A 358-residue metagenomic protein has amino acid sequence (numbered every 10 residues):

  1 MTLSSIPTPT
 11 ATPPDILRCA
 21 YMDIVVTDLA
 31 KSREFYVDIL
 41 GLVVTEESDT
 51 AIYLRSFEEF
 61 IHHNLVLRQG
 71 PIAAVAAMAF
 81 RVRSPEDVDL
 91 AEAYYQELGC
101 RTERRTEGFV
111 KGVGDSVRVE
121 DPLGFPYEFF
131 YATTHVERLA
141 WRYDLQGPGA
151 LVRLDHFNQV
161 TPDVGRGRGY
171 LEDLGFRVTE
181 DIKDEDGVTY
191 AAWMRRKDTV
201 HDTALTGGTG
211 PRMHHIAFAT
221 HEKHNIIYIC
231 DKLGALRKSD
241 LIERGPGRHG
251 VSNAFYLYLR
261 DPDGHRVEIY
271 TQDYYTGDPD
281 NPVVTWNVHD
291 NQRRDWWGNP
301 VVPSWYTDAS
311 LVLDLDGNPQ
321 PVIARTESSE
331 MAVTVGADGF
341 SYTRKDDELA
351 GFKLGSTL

Functional and structural regions predicted by a protein language model:
T2-T12, Q96-R153, T189-M194, K238-L358: Vicinal oxygen chelate
P14-L17, D23-I61, F109-V110, Q159-V200 (+1 more regions): Core segments of cupin and vicinal oxygen chelate
P14-T27, H62-V66, E92-A93, G99-E107 (+5 more regions): Short N-terminal helix-initiation segments at or just after the protein's N-terminus
R18-T27, G70-Y95, D115-D121, V152-P162 (+2 more regions): Vicinal oxygen chelate
S32-V37, Y95, G124, G167-L171 (+3 more regions): Conserved active-site tyrosine of GNAT-family acetyltransferases
L42-A76, V119, F125-T134, E180-H214 (+2 more regions): Conserved short beta-strand elements that form part of the metal-binding/catalytic scaffold of enzyme active sites
E47-S116: N-terminal entry module detector
